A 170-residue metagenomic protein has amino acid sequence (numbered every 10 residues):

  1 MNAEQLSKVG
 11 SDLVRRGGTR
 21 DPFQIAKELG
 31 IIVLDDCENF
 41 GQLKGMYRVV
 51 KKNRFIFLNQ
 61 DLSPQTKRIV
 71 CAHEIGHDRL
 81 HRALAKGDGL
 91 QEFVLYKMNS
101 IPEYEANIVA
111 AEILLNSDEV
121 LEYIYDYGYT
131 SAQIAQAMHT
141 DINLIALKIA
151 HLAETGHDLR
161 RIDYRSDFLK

Functional and structural regions predicted by a protein language model:
M1-K170: Active-site hotspot residues in diverse enzymes, especially metal/ion-binding acidic/histidine motifs
